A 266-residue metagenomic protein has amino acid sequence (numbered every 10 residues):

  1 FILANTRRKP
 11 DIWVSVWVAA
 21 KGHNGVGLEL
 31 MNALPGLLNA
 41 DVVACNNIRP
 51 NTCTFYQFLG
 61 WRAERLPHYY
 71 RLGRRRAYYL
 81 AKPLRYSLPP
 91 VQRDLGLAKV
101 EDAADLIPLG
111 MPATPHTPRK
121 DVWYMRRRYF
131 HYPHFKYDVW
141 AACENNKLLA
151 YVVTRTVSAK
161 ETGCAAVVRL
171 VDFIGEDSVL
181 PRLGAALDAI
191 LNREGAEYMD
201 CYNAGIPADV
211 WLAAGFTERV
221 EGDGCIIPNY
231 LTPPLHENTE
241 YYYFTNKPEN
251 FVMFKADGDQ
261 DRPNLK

Functional and structural regions predicted by a protein language model:
F1-A44, E144-S178: Conserved donor-binding loop and adjoining core beta-sheet/short helix segment in diverse acyl/aminoacyl transferases
A4-K9, Q57-L170: Amide-forming acyltransferase catalytic core, primarily the GNAT-like/NAT-type and related acyltransferase folds
G27, D121, V220-D223: A diffuse structural propensity rather than consistent per-protein peaks
D41-R93, V153-P181, A185-K266: Active-site/acyl-donor-binding loops of N-acyltransferases
